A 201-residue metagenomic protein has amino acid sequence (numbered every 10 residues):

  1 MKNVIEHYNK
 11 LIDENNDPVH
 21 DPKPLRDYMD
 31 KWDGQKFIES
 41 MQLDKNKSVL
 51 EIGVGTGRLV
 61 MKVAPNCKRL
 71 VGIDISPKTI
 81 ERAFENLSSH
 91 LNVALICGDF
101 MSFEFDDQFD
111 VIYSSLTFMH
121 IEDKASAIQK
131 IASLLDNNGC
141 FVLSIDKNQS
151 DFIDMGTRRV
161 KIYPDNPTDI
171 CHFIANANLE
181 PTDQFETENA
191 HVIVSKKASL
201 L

Functional and structural regions predicted by a protein language model:
M1-Q42, Q149: Conserved class I S-adenosyl-L-methionine
N46-G53: Conserved class I S-adenosyl-L-methionine
T56-M101: Class I SAM-dependent methyltransferase SAM/SAH-binding core
S102-D106: Short conserved loop adjoining the S-adenosyl-L-methionine
Y113: A conserved beta-strand element that flanks and buttresses the S-adenosyl-L-methionine
S126-N137: A short glycine-rich, Lys/Arg-flanked "PGG" loop and its adjoining helix->strand segment in the class I
G139-I145: Conserved beta-strand signature within the Rossmann-like core of class I S-adenosyl-L-methionine
I153-D169: Acceptor-substrate binding/catalytic loop of class I
